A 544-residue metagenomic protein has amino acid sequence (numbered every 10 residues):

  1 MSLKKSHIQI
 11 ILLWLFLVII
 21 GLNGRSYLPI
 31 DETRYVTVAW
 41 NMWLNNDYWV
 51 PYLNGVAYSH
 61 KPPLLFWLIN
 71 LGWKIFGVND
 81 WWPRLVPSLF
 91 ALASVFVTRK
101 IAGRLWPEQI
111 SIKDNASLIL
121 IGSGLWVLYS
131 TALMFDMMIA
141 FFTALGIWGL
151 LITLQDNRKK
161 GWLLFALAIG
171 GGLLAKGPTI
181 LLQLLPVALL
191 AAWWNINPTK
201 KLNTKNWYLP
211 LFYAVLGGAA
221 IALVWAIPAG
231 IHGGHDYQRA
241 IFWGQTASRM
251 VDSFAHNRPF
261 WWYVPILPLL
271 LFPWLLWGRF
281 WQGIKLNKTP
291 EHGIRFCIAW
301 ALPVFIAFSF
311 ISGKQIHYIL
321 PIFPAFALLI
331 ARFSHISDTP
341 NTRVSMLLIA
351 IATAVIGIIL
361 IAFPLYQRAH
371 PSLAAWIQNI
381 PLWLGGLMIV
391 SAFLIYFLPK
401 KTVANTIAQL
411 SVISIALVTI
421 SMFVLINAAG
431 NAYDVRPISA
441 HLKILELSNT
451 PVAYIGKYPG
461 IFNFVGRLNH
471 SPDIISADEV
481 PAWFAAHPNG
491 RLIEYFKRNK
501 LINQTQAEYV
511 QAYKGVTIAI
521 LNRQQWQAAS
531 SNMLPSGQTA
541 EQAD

Functional and structural regions predicted by a protein language model:
M1-V344, G515: Membrane-integral, polyisoprenol-dependent glycosyltransferases of the GT-C/oligosaccharyltransferase superfamily
L163, L167, G283-D544: Membrane-embedded architecture of ER/inner-membrane glycosylation machinery
